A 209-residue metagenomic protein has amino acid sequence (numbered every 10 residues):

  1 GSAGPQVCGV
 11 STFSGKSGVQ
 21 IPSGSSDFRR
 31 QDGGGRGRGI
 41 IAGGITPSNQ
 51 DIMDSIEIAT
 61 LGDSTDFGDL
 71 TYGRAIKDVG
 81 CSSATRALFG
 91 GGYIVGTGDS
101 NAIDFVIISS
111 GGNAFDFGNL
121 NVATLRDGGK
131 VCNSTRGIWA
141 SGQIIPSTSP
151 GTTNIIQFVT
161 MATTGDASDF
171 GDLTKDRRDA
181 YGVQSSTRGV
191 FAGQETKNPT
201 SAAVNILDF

Functional and structural regions predicted by a protein language model:
G1-F209: Polar, enzyme-active/binding microenvironments
